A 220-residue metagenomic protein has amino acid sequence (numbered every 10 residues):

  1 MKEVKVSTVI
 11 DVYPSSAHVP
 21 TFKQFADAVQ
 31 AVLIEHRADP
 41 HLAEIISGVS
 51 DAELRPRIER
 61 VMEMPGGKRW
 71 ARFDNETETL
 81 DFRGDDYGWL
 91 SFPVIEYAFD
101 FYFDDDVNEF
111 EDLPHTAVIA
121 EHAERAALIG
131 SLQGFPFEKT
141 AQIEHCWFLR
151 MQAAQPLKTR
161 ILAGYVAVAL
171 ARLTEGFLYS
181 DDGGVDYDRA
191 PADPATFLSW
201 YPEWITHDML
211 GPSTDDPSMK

Functional and structural regions predicted by a protein language model:
M1-K220: Acidic (Asp/Glu-rich) sequence patches and key acidic residues that form negatively charged surfaces used
